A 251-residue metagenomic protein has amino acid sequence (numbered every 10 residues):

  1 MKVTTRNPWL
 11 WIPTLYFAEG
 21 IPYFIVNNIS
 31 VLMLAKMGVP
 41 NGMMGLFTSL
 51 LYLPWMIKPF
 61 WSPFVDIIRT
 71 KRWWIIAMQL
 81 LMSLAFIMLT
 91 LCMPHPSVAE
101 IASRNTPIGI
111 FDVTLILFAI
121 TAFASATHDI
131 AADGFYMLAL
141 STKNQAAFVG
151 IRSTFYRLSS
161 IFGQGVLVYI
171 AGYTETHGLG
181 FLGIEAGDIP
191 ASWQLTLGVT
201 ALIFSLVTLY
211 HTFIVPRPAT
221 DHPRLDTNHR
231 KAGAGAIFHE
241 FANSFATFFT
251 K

Functional and structural regions predicted by a protein language model:
M1-R6, A99-L115, T127, A139-K251: Intracellular loop-helix junctions on the cytosolic face of multi-pass helical membrane proteins
M1-W55: Helix-loop boundary and gating motifs at the non-cytosolic
S30, F123-S141: Intracellular juxtamembrane helix-capping segments at the cytosolic ends of symmetry-related transmembrane helices
L34-A35, V65-R69, S97, I170-E175: Interfacial helix-cap and linker-helix signal at transmembrane-aqueous boundaries of multi-pass secondary transporters
M44-I67, L80, Q164: Central cavity-lining transmembrane alpha-helices of secondary-active solute carriers, predominantly the Major
I75-I108: C-terminal ends and interior cores of transmembrane alpha-helices in multi-pass membrane transporters/permeases
